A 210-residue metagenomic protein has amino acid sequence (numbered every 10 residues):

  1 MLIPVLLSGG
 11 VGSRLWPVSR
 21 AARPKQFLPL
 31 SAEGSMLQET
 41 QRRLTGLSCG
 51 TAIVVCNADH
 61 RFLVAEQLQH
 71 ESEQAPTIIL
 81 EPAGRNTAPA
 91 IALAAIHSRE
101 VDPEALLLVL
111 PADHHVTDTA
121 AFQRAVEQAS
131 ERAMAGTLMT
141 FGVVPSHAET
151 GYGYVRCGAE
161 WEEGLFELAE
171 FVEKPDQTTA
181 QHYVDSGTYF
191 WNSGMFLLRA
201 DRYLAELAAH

Functional and structural regions predicted by a protein language model:
M1-L6, R14-P17, A21, P29-P111 (+3 more regions): Conserved N-terminal catalytic core of the sugar/cofactor nucleotidyltransferase
V5-S8, L28, H147-E149, F190: Short glycine- and Lys/Arg-enriched binding-loop motifs that mark or flank ligand-binding interfaces
G10, D59, D201-R202: Alpha-helix/helix-capping structural signal
A21-A22, R156: Short secondary-structure boundary/capping segments
K25-Q26, G153: Extracytoplasmic/periplasmic beta-strand context in beta-sandwich domains, especially the cupredoxin/COX2 CuA-binding
Q26-F27, T51, E170, S193: Short, flexible active-site loop motifs that bind/organize anionic cofactors or intermediates
T117-H210: Conserved core of the sugar-phosphate nucleotidyltransferase
